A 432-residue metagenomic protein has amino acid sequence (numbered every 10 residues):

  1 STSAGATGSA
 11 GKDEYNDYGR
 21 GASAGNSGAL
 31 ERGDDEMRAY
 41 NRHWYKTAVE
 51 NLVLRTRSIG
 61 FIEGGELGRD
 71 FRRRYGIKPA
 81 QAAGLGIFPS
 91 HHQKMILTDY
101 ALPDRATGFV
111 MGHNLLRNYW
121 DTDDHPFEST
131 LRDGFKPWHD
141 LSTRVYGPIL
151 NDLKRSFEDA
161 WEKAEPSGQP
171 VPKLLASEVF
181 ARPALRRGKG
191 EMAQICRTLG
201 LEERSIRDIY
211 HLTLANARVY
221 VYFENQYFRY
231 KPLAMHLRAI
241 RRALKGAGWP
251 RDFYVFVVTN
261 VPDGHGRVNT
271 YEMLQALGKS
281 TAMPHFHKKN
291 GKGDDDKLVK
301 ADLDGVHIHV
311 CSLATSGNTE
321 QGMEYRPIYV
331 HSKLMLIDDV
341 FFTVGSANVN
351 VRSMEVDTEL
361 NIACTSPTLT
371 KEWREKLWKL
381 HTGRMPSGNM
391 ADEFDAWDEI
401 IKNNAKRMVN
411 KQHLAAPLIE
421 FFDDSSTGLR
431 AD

Functional and structural regions predicted by a protein language model:
S1-A10, F228-V255, Y271-L274, S353-E355: Classical protein tyrosine phosphatase
S1-N216, V258-K333, R352-M354: HKD-type phospholipase D/PLD-like phosphodiesterase module
I96-T98, T213-Y230, S332-I337, F341-S346: Conserved catalytic-core segments centered on acid/base and nucleophilic motifs
A101, R207-Y222, I240-P250: Glycine-rich phosphate/diphosphate-binding loops that line cofactor/substrate pockets in enzymes
G108, H113, R207, K231 (+3 more regions): Long, C-terminal catalytic modules of enzymes
Y119, E162-K173, V219, F223 (+6 more regions): Intrinsically disordered or highly flexible coil/loop and linker segments, enriched in small and charged/polar residues
L199, N225, R241-K245, N318: Structural motif corresponding to the C-terminal cap of alpha-helices
